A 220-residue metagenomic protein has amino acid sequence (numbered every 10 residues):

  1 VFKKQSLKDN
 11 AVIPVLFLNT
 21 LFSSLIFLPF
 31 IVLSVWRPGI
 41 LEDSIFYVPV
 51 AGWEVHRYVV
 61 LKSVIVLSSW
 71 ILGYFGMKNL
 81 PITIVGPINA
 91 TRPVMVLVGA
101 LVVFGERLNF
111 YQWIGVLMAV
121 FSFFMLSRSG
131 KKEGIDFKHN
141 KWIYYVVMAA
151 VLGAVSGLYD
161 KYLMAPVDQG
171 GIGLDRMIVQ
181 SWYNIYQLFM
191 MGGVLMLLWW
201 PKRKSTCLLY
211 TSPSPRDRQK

Functional and structural regions predicted by a protein language model:
V1-P14, D136-I178: Glycine-/small-residue-enriched transmembrane alpha-helix faces in small-molecule transporters and effluxers
F2, D9-S68, M118, I178-K202: Transmembrane alpha-helices of multi-pass small-molecule transport proteins
F2-D9, L67-P81, L126-G134, L195-R203: C-terminal ends of transmembrane helices
K8-P14, L72-I88, D168-M177, S212: Structural motif at transmembrane-helix junctions in multi-pass transporters
L18, I88-T91, Y111-I114, W182: Hydrophobic core positions of alpha-helical segments in small-molecule transporters and transporter systems
D43-H56, Q112-V116, G134-V146, G173 (+1 more regions): Juxtamembrane helix-entry segments on the extracytoplasmic side of multipass membrane proteins
V94-A154, K161: Juxtamembrane helix-loop boundary signature in multi-pass membrane transporters
Y210-D217: Conserved small/polar residues in nucleotide/adenosyl-binding loops
